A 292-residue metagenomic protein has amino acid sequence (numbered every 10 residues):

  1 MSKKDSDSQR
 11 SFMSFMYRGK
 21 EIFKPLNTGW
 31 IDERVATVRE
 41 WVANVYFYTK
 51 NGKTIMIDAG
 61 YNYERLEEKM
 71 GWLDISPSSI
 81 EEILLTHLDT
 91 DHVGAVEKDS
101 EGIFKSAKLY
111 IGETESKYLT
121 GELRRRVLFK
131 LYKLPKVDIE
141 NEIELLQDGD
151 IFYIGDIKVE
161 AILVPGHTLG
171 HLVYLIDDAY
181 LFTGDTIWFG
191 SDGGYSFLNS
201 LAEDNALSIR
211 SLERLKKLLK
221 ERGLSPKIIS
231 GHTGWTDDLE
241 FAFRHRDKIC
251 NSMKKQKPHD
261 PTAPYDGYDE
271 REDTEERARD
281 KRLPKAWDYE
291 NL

Functional and structural regions predicted by a protein language model:
S2-F12, P261-L292: C-terminal regulatory/interaction regions
R10, S14-G19, F23-L26, I31 (+2 more regions): Metallo-beta-lactamase
K20-W72, V173-G184, W188-G190: Conserved beta-strand hairpin/beta-sheet module of binuclear metal-dependent hydrolase folds, prominently
A36, L84, Y110, E144-L146 (+3 more regions): Hydrophobic/aromatic beta-strand patches that form the interior of the parallel beta-sheet core in alpha/beta enzyme
K53-I55, S79-L84, I157, A179-F182 (+1 more regions): Structural motif
Y63-R65, G71-I151, D247-K255, D260-T262 (+1 more regions): Active-site HxH/HxHxD metal-binding segment of metal-dependent hydrolases
K158-P165, L169-F241, S252: Metallo-beta-lactamase
